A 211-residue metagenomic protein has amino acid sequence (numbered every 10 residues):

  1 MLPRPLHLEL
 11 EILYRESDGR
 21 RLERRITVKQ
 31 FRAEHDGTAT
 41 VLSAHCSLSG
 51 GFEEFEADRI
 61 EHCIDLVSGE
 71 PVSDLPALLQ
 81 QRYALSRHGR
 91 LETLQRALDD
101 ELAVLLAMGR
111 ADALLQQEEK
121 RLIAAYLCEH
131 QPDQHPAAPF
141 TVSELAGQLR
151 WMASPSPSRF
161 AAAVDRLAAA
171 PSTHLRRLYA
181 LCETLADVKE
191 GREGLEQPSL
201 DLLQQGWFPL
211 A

Functional and structural regions predicted by a protein language model:
L2-E23, R32, H45-A211: Small-residue-enriched hydrophobic alpha-helices in membranes
Q30, D36-G37: Short, solvent-exposed coil/turn segments at beta-strand boundaries
G37-A44: Short aromatic-glycine-enriched beta-strand elements
